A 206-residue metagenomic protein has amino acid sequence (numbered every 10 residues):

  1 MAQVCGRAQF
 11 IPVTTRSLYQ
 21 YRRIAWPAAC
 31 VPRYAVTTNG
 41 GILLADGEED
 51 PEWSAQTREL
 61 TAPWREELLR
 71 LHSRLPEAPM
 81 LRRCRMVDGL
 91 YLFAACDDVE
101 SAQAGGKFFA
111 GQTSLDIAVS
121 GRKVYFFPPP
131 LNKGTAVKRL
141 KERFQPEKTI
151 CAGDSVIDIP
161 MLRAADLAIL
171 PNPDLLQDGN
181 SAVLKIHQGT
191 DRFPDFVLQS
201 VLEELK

Functional and structural regions predicted by a protein language model:
M1-E77: Active-site phosphate-binding/coordination module
Q9-I11, F93, I150: A structural signal for isolated positions on well-ordered beta-strands in alpha/beta enzyme cores
S17-Y34, D97-I117: Substrate-recognition/cap helix-loop segment adjacent to the acidic, metal-dependent catalytic center of Asp-based
L44-A62, D116-E147: Substrate-recognition "cap/lid" segment bordering the active-site pocket of phosphatases
E59-P63, A95-E100: Short, surface-exposed ligand-recognition loops at beta-strand->loop->(often short) alpha-helix junctions that present
R82-C96, G121-F127: Charged, glycine-interspersed solvent-exposed loop segments at helix/strand-loop junctions that cap or gate access
F126-F127, G134-K206: Mg2+-dependent phosphoryl-transfer enzymes with acidic/Ser/Thr/Gly-rich catalytic loops
